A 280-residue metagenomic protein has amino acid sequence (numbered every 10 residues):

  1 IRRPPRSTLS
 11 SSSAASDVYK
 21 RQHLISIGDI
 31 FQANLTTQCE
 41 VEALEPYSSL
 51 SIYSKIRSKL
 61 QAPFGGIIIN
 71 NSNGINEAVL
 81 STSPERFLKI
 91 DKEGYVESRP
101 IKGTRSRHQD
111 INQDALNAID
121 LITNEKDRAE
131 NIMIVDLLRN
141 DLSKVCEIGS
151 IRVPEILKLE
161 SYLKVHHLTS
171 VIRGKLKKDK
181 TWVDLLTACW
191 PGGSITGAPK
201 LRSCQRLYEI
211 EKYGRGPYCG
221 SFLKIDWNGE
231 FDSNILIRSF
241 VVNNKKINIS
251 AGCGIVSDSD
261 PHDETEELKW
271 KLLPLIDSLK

Functional and structural regions predicted by a protein language model:
I1-A15, Y19: Single conserved hydrophobic/aromatic residue that forms the stacking wall/gate of nucleotide- or nucleobase-binding
S13-K280: Extended alpha-helical targeting/anchoring segments, especially N-terminal organellar/secretory targeting helices
